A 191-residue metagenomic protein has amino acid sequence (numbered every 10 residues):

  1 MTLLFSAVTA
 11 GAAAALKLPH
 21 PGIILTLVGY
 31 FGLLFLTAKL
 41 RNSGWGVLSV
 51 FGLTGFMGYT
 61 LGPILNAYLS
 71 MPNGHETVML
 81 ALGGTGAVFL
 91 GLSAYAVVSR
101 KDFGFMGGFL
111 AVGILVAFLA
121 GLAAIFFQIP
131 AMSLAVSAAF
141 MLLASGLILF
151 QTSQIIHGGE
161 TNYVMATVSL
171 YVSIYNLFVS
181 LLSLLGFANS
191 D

Functional and structural regions predicted by a protein language model:
M1-D191: A hydrophobic alpha-helical transmembrane-helix feature that marks the membrane cores and membrane-interface segments
